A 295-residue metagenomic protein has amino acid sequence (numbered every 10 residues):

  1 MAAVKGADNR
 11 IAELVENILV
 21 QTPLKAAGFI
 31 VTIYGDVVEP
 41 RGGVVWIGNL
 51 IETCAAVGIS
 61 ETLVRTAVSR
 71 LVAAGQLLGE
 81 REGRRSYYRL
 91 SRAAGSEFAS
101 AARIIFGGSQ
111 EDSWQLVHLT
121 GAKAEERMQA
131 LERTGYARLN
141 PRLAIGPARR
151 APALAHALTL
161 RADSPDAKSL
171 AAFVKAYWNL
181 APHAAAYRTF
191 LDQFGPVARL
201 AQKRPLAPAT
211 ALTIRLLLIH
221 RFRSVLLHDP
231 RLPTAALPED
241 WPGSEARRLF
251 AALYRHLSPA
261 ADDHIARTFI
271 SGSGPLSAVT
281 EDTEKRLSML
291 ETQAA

Functional and structural regions predicted by a protein language model:
K5-I33: Short alpha-helical segments that sit at the start of domains
R41-C54: Short acidic, hydrophobic short linear motifs in intrinsically disordered regions
R65-S69, S86, M128: Short, hydrophobic-biased segments on the C-terminal half of alpha helices that form "recognition helices"
G75: Glycine-centered, phosphate/nucleic-acid-interacting loop/turn motifs that mediate DNA/RNA or nucleotide
R81-Y87: Short, Lys/Arg-rich nucleic-acid/phosphate-binding segment
G95-L116: Short, amphipathic alpha-helical interaction segments positioned at domain boundaries
A124-R215: Mid-protein regulatory/catalytic core that forms ligand/cofactor-binding pockets and protein-protein interaction
A176-A295: C-terminal regulatory/effector modules of DNA-binding transcriptional regulators
